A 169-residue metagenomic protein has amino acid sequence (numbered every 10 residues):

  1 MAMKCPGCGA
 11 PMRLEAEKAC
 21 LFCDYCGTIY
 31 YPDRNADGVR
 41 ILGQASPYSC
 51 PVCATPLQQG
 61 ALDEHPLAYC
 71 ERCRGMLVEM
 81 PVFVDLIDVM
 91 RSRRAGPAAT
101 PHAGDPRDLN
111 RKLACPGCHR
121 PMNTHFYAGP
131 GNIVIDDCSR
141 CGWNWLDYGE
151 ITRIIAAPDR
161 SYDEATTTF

Functional and structural regions predicted by a protein language model:
A2-M3, C20, P47, L67 (+2 more regions): Residues immediately within or flanking Cys/His clusters that coordinate Zn2+ in small zinc-binding modules
C5-C8, C23-C26, C50-C53, C70-C73 (+2 more regions): Short cysteine-rich clusters marking metal-coordination/redox-active sites
M12, I29-Y30, L57, L77 (+2 more regions): Cys/His-rich microdomains that often coordinate metals
E15-K18, D33-A36, G60-D63, M80-V82 (+2 more regions): Short Cys/His-rich "knuckle" micro-motifs
A19-I29, H65-G75, N132-N144: Cysteine-rich micro-motifs
Y30-L42, M76-S92, W143-P158: Short metal-binding segments enriched for Cys and/or His
R40-A45, M90-P106, I155-F169: Short amphipathic alpha-helical linker/capping segments at the junctions of internal repeats and modular domains
A45-A61, T100-R140, N144: Short, solvent-exposed interaction modules
